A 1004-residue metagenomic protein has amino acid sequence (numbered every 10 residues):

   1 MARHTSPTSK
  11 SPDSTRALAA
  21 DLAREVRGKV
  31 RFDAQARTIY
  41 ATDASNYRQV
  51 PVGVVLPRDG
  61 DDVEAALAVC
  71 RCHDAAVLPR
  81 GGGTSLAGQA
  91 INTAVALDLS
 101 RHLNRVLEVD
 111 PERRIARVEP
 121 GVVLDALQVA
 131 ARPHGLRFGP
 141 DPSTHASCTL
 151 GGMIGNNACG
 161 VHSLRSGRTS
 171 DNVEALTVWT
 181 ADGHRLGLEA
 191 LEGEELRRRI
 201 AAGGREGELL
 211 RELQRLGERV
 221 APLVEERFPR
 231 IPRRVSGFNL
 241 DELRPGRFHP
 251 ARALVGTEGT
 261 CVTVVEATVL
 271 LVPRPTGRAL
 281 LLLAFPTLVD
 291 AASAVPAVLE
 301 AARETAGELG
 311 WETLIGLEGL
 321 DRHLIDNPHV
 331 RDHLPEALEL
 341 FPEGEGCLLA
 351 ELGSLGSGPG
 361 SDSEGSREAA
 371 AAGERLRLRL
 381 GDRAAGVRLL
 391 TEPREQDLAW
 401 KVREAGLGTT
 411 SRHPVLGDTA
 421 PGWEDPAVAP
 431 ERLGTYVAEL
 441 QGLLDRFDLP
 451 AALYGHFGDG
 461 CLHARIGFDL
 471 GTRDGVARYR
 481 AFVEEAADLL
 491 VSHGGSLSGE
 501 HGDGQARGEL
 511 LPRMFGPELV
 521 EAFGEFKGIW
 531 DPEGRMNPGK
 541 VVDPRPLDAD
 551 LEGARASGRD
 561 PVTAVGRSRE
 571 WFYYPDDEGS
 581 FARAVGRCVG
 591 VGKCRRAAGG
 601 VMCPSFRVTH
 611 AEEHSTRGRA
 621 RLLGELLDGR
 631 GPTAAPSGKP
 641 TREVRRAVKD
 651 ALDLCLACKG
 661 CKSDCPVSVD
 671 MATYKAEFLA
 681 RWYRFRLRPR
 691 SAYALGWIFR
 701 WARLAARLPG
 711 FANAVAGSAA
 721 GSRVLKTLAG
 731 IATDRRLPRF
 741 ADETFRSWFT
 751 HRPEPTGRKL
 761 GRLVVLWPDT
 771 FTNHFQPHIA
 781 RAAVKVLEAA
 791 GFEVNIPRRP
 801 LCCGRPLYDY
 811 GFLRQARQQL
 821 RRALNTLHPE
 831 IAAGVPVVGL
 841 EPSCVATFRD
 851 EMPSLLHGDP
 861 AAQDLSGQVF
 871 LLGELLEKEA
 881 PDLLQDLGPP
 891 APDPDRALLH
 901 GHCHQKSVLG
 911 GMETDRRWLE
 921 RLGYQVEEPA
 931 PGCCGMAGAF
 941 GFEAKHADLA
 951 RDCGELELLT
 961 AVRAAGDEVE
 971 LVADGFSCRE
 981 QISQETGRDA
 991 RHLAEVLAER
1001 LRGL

Functional and structural regions predicted by a protein language model:
M1-C72, G82-R114, S143, S166 (+7 more regions): N-terminal flexible segment immediately upstream of the FAD-binding catalytic core in FAD-dependent oxidoreductases
R3-H4, I200-R244, W530-P604, H610-A611 (+2 more regions): Flexible inter-domain linker/hinge segments
L22, S45-V77, V95, L99-P142 (+7 more regions): N-terminal glycine-rich flavin-associated loop
A36, S85-G88, T144-G151, P232-L243 (+17 more regions): A glycine-rich phosphate-binding loop feature that marks nucleotide/adenosyl-phosphate handling sites
S45, G155, S163-S166, V173-V402 (+2 more regions): C-terminal substrate-binding/cap subdomain adjacent to the FAD-binding core in PCMH-type and related FAD-linked
A267-V269, R274, A292-V295, R303-G417 (+11 more regions): Terminal amphipathic helices with adjacent charged low-complexity linkers/tails
S492-S496, G504-A651, T673-L687, G696: Ferredoxin-type iron-sulfur electron-transfer modules and their immediate structural context
D531, P538, M671-L1004: Iron-sulfur cluster-binding electron-transfer modules in prokaryotic oxidoreductases
